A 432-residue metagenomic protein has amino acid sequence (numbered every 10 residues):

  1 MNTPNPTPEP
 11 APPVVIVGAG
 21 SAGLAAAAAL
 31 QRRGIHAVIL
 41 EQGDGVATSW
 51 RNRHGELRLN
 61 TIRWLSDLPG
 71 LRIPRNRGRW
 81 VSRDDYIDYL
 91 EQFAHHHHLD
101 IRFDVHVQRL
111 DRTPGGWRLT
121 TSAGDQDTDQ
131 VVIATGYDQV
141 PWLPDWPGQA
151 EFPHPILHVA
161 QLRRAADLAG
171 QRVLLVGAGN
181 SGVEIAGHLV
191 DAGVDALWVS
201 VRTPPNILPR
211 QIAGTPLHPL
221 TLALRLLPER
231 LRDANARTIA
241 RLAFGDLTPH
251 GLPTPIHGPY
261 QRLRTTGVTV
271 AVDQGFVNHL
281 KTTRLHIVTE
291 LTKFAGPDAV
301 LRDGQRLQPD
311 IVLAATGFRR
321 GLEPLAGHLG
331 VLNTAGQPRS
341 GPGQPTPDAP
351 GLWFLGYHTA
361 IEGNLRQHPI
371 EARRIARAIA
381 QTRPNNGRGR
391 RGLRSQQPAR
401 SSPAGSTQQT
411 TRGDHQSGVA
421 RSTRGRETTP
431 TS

Functional and structural regions predicted by a protein language model:
N2-G43, A47-S49, G78-Q211, T221-S395 (+3 more regions): Flavin (primarily FAD) cofactor-binding/catalytic cores of flavoenzymes
D44-R72, I207-L224: Conserved N-terminal glycine-rich FAD pyrophosphate-binding loop of Rossmann-like flavoproteins
R72-G78: A short acidic, helix-capping loop that chelates divalent metal ions and anchors anionic groups
